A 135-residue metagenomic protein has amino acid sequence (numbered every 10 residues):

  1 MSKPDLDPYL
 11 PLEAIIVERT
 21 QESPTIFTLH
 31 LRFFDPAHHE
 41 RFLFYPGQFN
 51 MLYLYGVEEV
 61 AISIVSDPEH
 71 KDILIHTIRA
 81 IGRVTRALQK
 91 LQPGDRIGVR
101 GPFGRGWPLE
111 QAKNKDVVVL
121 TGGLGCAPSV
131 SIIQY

Functional and structural regions predicted by a protein language model:
S2-D95: Ferredoxin-reductase
S2-P4, R83-Y135: FNR/FR-type flavoprotein reductase catalytic core
